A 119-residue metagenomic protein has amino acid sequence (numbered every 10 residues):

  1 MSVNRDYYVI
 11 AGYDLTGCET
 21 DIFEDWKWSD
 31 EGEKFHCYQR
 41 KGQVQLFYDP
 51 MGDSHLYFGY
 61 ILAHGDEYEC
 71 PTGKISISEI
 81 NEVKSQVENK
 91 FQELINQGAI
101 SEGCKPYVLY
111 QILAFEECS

Functional and structural regions predicted by a protein language model:
M1-E33, Y107-S119: Short, extreme N-terminal segment that most often corresponds to the first beta-strand
S2, H36, K41-Q43, I95-I100: Glycine-centered secondary-structure boundary/capping sites
W28-D49: Short, well-structured hydrophobic secondary-structure segments
F47-S119: Charged interaction segments
